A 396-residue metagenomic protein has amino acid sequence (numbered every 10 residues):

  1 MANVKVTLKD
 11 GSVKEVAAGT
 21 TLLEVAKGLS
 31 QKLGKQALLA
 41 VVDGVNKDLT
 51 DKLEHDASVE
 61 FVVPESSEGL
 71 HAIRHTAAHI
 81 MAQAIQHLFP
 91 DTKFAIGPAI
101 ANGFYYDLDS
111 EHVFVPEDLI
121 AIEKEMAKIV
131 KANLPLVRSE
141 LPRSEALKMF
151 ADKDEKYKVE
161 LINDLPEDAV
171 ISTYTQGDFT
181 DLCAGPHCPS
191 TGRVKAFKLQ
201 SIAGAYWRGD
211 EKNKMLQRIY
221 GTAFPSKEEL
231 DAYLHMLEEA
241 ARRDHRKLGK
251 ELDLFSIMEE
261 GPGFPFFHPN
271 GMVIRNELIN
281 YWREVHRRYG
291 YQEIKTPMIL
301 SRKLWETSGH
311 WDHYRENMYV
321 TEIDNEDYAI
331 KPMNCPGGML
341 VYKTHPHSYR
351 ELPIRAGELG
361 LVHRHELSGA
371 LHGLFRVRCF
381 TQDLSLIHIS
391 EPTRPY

Functional and structural regions predicted by a protein language model:
M1-A78, A82-G103, K124-E125: Ubiquitin-like/PB1-type beta-grasp interaction modules and other compact soluble beta-rich domains
V6-L8, G261-F264, V377-L384: Gly-rich Lys/Arg/Thr-decorated short loops/hinges at beta-loop-alpha junctions or inter-strand turns that position
D10, V42-G44, S110-E111, E322-N325 (+1 more regions): Short acidic-glycine loop/turn motifs at beta-strand connectors
L23-E24, R283-E284, D383: Short alpha-helical basic/polar micro-motif
D51-A72, K93-G97, Y105-V362, E366 (+2 more regions): Auxiliary tRNA-acceptor-end handling modules of aminoacyl-tRNA synthetases
A101-D107, C379-L384: Glycine-rich, often proline-containing surface loops adjacent to acidic residues and nearby aromatics that form
I387-Y396: Single conserved hydrophobic/aromatic residue that forms the stacking wall/gate of nucleotide- or nucleobase-binding
